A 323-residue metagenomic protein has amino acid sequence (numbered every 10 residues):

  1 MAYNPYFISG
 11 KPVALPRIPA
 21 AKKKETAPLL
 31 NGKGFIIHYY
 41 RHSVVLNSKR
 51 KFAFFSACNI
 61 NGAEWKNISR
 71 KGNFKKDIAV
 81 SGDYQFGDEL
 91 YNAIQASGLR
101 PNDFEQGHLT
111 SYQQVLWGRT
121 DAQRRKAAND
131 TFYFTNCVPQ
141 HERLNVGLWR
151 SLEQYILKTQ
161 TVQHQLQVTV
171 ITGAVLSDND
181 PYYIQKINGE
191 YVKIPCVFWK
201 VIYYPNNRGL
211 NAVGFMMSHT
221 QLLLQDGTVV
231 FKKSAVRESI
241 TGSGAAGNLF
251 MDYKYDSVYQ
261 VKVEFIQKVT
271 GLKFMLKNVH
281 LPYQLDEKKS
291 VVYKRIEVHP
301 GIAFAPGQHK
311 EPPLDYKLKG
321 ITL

Functional and structural regions predicted by a protein language model:
M1-L323: Domain-level detector for secreted/extracellular nuclease and nuclease-toxin modules, and for the ENPP-like C-terminal
